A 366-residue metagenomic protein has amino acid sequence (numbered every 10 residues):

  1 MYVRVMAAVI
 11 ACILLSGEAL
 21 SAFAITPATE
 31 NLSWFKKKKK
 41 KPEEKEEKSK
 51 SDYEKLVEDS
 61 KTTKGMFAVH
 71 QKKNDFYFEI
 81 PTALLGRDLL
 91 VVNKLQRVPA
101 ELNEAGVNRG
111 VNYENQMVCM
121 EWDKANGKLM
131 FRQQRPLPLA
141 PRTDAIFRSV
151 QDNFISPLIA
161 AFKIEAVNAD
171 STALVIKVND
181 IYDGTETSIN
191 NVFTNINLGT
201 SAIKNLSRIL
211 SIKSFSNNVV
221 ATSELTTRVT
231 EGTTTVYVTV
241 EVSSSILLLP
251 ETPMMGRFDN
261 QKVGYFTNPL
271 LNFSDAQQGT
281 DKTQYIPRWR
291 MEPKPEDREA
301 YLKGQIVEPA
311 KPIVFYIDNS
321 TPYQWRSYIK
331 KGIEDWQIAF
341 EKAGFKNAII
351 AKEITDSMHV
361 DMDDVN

Functional and structural regions predicted by a protein language model:
M1-M6: Bacterial N-terminal signal peptides that target proteins for export
A8-L15: Hydrophobic helical h-region of N-terminal Sec-dependent signal peptides in bacterial secretory/periplasmic proteins
L15-A22: C-terminal segment of classical bacterial N-terminal signal peptides
P27-Y77, P81-T321, A339, A343 (+1 more regions): Auxiliary tRNA-acceptor-end handling modules of aminoacyl-tRNA synthetases
S320-Q324, Y328: Ligand/substrate-recognition segments at binding pockets and active sites
S327-E334, I338: Solvent-exposed, polar/charged alpha-helical surfaces in well-ordered, non-transmembrane soluble domains, broadly
K346: Short glycine/proline-centered loop/turn elements that form peptide/ligand docking sites
I349: Conserved structured catalytic cores and adjacent interaction surfaces of nucleotide-binding/hydrolyzing enzymes
